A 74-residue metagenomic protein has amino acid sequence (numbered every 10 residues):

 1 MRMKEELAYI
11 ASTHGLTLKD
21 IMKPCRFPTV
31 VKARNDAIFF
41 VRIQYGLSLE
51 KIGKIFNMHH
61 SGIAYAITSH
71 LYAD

Functional and structural regions predicted by a protein language model:
M1-Y9: General nucleic-acid-binding
E6, L47-S48: Residues that mark the N-terminal boundary/hinge immediately upstream of a DNA-recognition element
A11-S12, R42, G53: Residue-level preference for well-ordered alpha-helical positions
T13-F27: Short, Lys/Arg-enriched N-terminal segment that forms or immediately precedes the first helix of a structured domain
V30, Y65-D74: Short, solvent-exposed alpha-helical "recognition" segments
V30-L47: Short, amphipathic alpha-helical "recognition" segments used to contact nucleic acids or chromatin
S48-I55: Short alpha-helical "recognition helix" segments of helix-turn-helix
H59-A64: Helix-turn-helix DNA-binding helix
